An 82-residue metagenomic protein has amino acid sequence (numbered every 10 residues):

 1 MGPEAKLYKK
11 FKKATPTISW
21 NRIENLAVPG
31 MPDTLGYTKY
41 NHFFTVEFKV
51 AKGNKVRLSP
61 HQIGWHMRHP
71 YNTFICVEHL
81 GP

Functional and structural regions predicted by a protein language model:
M1-N25, K39: Acidic-basic catalytic patches of nuclease active cores, encompassing PD-(D/E)XK and other metal-cofactor nuclease
I23, T45-E47, C76: Short, conserved beta-strand edge motifs with alternating hydrophobic and charged residues
L26, A51, H79-G81: Short, solvent-exposed coil/turn elements at secondary-structure transition points
G30: Beta-rich catalytic cores
T34-G36, H42-K52: Conserved catalytic cores of phosphodiester-cleaving nucleases, focusing on short active-site segments
K39-N41, L80-G81: Short strand-connecting beta-turns/loops that link adjacent beta-strands
A51-P70: Mg2+/Mn2+-dependent nuclease catalytic core
R68-P82: Nucleic-acid nuclease catalytic cores
